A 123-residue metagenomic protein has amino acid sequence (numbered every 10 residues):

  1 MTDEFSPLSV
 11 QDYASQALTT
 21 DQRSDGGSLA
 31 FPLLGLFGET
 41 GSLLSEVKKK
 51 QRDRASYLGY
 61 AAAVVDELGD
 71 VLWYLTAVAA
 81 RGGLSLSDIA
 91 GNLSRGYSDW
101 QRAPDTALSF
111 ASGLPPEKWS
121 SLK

Functional and structural regions predicted by a protein language model:
M1-K123: Flexible "arm" and connector segments at domain edges
